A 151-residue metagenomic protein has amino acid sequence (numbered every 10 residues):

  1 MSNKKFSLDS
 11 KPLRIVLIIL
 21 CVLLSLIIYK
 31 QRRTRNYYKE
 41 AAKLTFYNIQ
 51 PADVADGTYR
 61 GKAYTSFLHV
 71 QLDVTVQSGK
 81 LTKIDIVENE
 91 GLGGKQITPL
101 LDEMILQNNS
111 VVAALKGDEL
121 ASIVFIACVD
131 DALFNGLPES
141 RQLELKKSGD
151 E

Functional and structural regions predicted by a protein language model:
M1-Q71, T75-E151: Intrinsically disordered terminal and processing segments
